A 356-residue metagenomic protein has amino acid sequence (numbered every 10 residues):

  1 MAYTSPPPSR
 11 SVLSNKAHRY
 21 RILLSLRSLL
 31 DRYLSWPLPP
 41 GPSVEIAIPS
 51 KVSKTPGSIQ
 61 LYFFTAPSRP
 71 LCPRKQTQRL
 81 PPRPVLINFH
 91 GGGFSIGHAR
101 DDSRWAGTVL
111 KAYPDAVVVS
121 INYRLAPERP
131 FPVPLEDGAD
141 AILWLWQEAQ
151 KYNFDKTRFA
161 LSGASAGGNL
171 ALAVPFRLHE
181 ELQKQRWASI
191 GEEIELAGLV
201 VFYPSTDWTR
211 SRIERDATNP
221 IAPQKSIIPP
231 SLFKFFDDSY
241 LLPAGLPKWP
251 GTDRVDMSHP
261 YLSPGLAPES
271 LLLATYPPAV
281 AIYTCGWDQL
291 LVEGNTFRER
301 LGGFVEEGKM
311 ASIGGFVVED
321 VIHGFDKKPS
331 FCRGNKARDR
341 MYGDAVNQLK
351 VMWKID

Functional and structural regions predicted by a protein language model:
A2-K51: An N-terminal hydrophobic leader/cap segment in hydrolases
S9, L13, Y20, E45-D356: Alpha/beta-hydrolase superfamily serine-hydrolase fold, recognizing
